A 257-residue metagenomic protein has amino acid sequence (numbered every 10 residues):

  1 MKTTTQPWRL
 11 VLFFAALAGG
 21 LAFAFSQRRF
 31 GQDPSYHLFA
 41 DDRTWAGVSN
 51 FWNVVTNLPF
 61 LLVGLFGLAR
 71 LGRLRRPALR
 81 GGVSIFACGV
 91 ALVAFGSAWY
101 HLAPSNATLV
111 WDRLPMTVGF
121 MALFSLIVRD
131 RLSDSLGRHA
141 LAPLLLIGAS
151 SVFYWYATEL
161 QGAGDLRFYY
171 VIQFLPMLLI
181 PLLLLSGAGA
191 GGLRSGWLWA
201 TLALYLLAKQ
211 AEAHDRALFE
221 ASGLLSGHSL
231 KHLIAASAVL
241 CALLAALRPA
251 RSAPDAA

Functional and structural regions predicted by a protein language model:
K2-L144, V152, Y156-G162, G192-P254: Early transmembrane hairpin module of multi-pass membrane proteins
F153-G192: Active-site rim beta-loop-alpha module in soluble metabolic enzymes
